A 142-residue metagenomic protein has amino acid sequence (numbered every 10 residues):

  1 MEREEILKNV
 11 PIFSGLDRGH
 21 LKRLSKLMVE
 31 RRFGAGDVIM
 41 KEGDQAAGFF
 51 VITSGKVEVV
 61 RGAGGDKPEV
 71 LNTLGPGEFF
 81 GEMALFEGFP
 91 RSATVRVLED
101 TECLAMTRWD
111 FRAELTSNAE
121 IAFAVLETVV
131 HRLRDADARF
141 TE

Functional and structural regions predicted by a protein language model:
M1-E142: Cytosolic regulatory regions built on CNB/CRP/Popeye-like sensor folds
